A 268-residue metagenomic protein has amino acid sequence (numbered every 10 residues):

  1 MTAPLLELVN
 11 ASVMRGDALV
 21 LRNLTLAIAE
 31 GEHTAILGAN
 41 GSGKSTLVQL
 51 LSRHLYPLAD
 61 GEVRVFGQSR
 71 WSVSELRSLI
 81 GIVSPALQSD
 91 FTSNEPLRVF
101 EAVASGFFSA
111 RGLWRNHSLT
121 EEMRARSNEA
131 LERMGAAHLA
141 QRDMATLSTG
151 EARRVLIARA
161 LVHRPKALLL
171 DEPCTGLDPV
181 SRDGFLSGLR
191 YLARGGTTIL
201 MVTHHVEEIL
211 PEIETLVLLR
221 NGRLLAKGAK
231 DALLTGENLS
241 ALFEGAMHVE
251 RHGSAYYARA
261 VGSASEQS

Functional and structural regions predicted by a protein language model:
A104, L119-L139: Conserved ABC ATPase "signature" region
H117-S118, D143-L147: Conserved ABC ATPase signature
R164: Conserved catalytic motifs of ABC-family nucleotide-binding domains
L168-D171: Catalytic Walker B motif of ABC-type/P-loop ATPase nucleotide-binding domains
T203-H204: H-loop/switch region of ABC-family ATPase nucleotide-binding domains
L216-A229: H-loop (His-switch) and adjacent beta-strand-loop-beta switch element of ABC-type ATPase nucleotide-binding domains
A241-S268: ABC ATPase nucleotide-binding domains
